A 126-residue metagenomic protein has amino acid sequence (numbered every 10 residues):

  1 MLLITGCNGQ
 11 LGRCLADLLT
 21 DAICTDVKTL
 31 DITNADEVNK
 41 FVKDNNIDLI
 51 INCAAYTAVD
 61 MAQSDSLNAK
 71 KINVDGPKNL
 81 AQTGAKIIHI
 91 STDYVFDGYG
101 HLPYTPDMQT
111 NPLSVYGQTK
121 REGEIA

Functional and structural regions predicted by a protein language model:
M1, D21, N46-D48, K86: Structural signature of beta-strand start/N-cap positions in the alpha/beta core of ABC transporter nucleotide-binding
L2-L19: N-terminal Rossmann NAD(P)H-binding glycine-rich loop of SDR-like oxidoreductase domains
T5, T25, I50-A54, I87-T92: SDR active-site strand-loop-helix element
G12, V59-D60, D97-G98: Glycine/Thr-rich phosphate-binding loops of Rossmann-like dinucleotide-binding domains
T20-F41: Adenosine-cofactor binding site in Rossmann-like domains, unifying the SAM/SAH pocket of S-adenosylmethionine-dependent
A35-I72: NAD(P)H-binding glycine-rich loop region in Rossmannoid oxidoreductase-like domains and their noncatalytic homologs
S64-I88: NAD(P)-cofactor binding segment of oxidoreductase domains
K71-N79, V95-A126: Catalytic helix-loop patch of NAD(P)-dependent Rossmann-fold dehydrogenases
